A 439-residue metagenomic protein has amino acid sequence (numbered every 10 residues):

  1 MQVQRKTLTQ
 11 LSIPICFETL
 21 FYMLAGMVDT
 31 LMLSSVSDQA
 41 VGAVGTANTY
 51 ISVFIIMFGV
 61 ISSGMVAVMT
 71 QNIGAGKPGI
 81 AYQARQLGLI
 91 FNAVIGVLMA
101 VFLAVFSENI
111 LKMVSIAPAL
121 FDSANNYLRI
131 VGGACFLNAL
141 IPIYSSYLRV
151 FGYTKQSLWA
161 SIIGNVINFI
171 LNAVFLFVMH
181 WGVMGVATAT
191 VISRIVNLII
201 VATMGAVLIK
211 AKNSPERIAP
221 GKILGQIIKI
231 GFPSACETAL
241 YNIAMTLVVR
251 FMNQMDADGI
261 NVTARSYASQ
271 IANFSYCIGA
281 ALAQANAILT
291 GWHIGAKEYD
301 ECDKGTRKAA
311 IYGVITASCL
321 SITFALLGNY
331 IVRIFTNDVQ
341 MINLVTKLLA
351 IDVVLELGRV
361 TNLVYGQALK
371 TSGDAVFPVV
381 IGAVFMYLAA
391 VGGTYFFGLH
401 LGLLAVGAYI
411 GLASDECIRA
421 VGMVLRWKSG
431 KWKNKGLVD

Functional and structural regions predicted by a protein language model:
M1-I15, M69-F136, V178-F232, T290-L355 (+1 more regions): Short alpha-helical transmembrane segments in multi-pass integral membrane proteins
Q10-D29, I130, G164, S193-N197 (+3 more regions): Transmembrane helical elements of multi-pass membrane transporters/channels
I15, T19, T30-L31, A67 (+14 more regions): Transmembrane alpha-helix boundary and packing residues in multipass membrane permease domains and related
F17, F21, A25, F54-F58 (+13 more regions): Residue-level hotspots within pore-lining transmembrane alpha-helices of multi-pass secondary transporters
L24-G42, L111-P118, V174-W181, A239-Q270 (+4 more regions): Helix-terminus/linker motif at the lipid-water interface of multi-pass membrane proteins
D38-T49, A124, L128, A187 (+3 more regions): Small-residue hotspots at the loop-to-helix junctions and early N-terminal turns of transmembrane alpha-helices
V41-V101, N138-S157, V249, V262-G328 (+1 more regions): Small-residue-rich hydrophobic transmembrane alpha-helices
S62, I130-R149, S157-N168, V186-V201 (+6 more regions): Short runs within selected transmembrane alpha-helices of multi-pass transporters and secretion channels
